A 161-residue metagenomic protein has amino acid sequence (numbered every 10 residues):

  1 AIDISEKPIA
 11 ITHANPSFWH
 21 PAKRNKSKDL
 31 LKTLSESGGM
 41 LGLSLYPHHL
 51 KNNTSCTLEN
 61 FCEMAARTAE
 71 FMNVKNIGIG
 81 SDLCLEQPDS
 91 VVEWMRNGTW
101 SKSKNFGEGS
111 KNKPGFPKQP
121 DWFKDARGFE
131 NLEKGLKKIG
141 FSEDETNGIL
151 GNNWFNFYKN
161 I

Functional and structural regions predicted by a protein language model:
A1-A10, K23-G39, E59-K75: Histidine/acidic residue-rich metal-binding segments in metalloenzymes
E6, T57-E70, W94-G107, E133: Short, electropositive alpha-helical surface patch
I11, G42, I79-G80: Generic enzyme active-site microenvironment
A14-S17, Y46-H48, D82-E86: Active-site beta-loop-alpha junctions enriched in small/polar residues
N15-N25, H49-E63: Active-site glycine- and acidic-residue-rich loops that bind and position anionic ligands or nucleotide-like cofactors
L41, D82, T146: Conserved, mostly hydrophobic/aromatic
M72-N97, S101-F106, S110-K118, W122: Short acidic/histidine-rich active-site segments
P114-I161: Mid-to-C-terminal alpha-helical segments outside catalytic/metal-binding sites
